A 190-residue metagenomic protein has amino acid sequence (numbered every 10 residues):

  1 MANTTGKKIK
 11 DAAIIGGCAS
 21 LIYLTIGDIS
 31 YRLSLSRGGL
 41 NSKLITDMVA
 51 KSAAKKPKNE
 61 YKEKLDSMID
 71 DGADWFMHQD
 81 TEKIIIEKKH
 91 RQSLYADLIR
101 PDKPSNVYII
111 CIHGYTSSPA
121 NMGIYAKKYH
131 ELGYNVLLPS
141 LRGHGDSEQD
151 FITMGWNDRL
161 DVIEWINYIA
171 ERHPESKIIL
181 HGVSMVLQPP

Functional and structural regions predicted by a protein language model:
A13-I86: An N-terminal hydrophobic leader/cap segment in hydrolases
K89-R100: A short loop-to-beta-strand scaffold at the N-terminal edge of the catalytic core in hydrolase folds
N106-G114: Short beta-strand element of the alpha/beta-hydrolase
G114-I124, V136: Serine-hydrolase catalytic-loop signature spanning alpha/beta hydrolases and amidase-signature enzymes
A126-E148: Conserved alpha/beta-hydrolase
I152-H173: Alpha/beta-hydrolase active-site loop
H173-S184: Alpha/beta-hydrolase fold nucleophile elbow
P189-P190: Hydrolases whose catalytic domains are alpha/beta-hydrolase-1, hotdog thioesterase, or metallo-beta-lactamase-like
